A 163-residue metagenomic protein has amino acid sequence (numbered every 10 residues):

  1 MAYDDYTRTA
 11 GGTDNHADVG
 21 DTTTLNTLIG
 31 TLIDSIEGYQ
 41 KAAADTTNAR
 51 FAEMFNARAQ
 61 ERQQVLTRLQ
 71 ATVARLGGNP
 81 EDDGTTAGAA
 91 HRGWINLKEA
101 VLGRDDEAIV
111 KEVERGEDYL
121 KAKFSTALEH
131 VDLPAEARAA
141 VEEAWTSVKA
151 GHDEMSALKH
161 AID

Functional and structural regions predicted by a protein language model:
A2-A17, D21, T27-L28, D34 (+5 more regions): Long, non-catalytic architectural segments outside compact domain cores
A2-T9, A71-K121: Carboxylate-rich helix-loop segments that flank metal/cofactor sites and access channels in metalloenzymes
D14-T47, A108-D132: Alpha-helical bundle segments that constitute or directly flank the non-heme di-iron/ferroxidase center
N15, E53, P80-L97, A137-W145: Charge-rich, acidic-biased intrinsically disordered regions
G20-L28, A49-R68, D106-V113, E136-V148: Alpha-helical scaffold segments that form or flank carboxylate-/histidine-based iron centers
I36, L66, Q70-V73, W94 (+4 more regions): A structural signal for well-ordered alpha-helices, especially hydrophobic packing surfaces of coiled-coils
A52-G88, L158: Conserved alpha-helical segments that form or flank metal/cofactor-binding pockets of metalloenzymes
I109-D163: Preference for long, well-ordered alpha-helical segments
